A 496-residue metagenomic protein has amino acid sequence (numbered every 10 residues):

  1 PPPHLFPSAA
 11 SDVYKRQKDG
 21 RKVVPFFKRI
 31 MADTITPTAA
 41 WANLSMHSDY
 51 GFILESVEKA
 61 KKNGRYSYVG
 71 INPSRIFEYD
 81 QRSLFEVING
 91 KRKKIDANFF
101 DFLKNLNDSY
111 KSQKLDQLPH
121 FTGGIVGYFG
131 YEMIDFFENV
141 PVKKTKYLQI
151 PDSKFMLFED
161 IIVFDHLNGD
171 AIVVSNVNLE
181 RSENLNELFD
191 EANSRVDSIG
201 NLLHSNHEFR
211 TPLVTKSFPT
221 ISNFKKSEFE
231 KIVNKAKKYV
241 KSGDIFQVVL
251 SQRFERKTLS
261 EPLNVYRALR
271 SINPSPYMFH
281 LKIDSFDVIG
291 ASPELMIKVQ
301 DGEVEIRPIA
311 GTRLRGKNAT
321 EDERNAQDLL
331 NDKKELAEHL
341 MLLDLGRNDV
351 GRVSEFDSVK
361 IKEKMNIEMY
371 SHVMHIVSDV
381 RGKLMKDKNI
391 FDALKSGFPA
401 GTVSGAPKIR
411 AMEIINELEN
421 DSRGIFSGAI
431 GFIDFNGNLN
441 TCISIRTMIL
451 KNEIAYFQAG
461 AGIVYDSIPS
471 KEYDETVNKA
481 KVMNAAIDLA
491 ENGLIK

Functional and structural regions predicted by a protein language model:
P1-A10, Y14: Single conserved hydrophobic/aromatic residue that forms the stacking wall/gate of nucleotide- or nucleobase-binding
S11-K496: Extended alpha-helical targeting/anchoring segments, especially N-terminal organellar/secretory targeting helices
